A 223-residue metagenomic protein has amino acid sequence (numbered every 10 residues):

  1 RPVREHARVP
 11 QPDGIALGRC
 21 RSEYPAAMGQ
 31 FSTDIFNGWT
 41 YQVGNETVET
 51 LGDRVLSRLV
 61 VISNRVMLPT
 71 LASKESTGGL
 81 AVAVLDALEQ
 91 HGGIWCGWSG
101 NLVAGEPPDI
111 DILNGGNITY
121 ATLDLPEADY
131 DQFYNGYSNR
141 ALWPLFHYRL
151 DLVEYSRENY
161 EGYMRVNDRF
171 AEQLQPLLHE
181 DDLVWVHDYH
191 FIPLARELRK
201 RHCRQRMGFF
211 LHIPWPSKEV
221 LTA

Functional and structural regions predicted by a protein language model:
G38-D129, L221-A223: N-terminal low-complexity, Ser/Thr- and acidic-residue-enriched intrinsically disordered segments
V60-S63, V184, K200-W215: Active-site proximal beta-strand in glycosyltransferases
Y130-L183: Conserved nucleotide-sugar donor-binding subdomain of glycosyltransferases
D188-F191: Short His-centered aromatic/hydrophobic patch
P193-L198: A short acidic, amphipathic alpha-helical/loop segment
